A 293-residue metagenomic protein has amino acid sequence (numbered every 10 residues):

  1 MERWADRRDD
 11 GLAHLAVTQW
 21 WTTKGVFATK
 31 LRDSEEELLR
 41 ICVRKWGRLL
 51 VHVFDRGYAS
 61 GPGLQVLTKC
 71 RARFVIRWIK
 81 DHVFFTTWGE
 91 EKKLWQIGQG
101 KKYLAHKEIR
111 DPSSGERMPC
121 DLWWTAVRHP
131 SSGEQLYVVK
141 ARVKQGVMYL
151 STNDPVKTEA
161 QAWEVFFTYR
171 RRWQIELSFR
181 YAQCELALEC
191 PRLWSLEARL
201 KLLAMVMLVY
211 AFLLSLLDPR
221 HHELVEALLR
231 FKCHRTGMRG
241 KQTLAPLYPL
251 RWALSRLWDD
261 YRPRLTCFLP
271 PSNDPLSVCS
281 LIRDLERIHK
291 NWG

Functional and structural regions predicted by a protein language model:
W4-G293: Single, function-defining residue in the core of a domain
